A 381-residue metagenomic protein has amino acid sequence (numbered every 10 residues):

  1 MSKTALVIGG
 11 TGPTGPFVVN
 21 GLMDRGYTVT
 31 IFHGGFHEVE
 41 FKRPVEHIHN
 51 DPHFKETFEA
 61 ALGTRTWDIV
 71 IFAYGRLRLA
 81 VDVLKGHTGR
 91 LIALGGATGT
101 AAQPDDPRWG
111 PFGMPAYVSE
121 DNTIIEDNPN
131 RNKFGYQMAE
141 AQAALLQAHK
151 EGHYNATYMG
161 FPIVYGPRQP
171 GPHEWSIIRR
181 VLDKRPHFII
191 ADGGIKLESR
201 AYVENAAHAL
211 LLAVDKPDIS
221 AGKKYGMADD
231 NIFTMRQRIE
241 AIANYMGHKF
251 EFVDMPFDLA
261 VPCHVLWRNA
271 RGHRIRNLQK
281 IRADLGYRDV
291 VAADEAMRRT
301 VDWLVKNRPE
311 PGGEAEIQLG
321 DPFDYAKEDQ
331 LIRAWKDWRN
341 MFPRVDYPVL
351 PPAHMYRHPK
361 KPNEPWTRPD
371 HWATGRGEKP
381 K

Functional and structural regions predicted by a protein language model:
K3-R25: N-terminal Rossmann NAD(P)H-binding glycine-rich loop of SDR-like oxidoreductase domains
T11, G35-A93, G99-A102: NAD(P)H-binding glycine-rich loop region in Rossmannoid oxidoreductase-like domains and their noncatalytic homologs
Y27-G34: Conserved glycine-rich Rossmann-like NAD(P)H-binding loop of the short-chain dehydrogenase/reductase
F32, L94, M159: The conserved SAM/SAH-binding core of class I Rossmann-like methyltransferase domains, concentrating on the hydrophobic
G96-Y136, E140-E151: Active-site "gating" loop of Rossmann-like NAD(P)-dependent oxidoreductase/epimerase domains
A141-R168: Conserved beta-loop-beta element that borders a ligand/cofactor-binding pocket
I178-F188, K196-F233, E240: Alpha-helical substrate-binding/gating segment
A213-K280, D284, R298-R299, E310-K381: Mid/C-terminal beta-alpha module of Rossmann-like enzyme folds, strongest in SDR-family dehydrogenases/epimerases
